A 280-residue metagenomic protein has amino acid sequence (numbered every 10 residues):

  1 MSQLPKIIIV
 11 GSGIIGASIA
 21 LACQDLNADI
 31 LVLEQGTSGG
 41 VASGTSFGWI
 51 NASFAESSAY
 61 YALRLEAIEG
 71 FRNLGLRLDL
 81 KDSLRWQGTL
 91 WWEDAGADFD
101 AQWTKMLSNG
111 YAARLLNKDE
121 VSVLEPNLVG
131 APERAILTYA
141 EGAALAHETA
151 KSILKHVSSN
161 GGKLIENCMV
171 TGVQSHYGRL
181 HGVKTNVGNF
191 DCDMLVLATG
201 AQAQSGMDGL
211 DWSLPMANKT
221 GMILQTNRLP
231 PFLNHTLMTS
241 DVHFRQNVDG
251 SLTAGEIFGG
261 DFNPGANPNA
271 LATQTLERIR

Functional and structural regions predicted by a protein language model:
S2-I15, L31: Beta1/beta-strand and adjacent pyrophosphate-binding region of the FAD-binding site in flavoprotein oxidoreductases
I15, S38, Q202: Conserved Rossmann-like nucleotide-cofactor binding loop
D25-G44: Glycine-rich FAD pyrophosphate-binding loop
F47-L124, D241-H243: Dinucleotide-binding Rossmann-like beta1-alpha1 core, especially the glycine-rich loop that anchors the ADP
A62-L65, W91-F99, I136-K155, A270-Q274: Short beta-strand to alpha-helix junction loop
I136-D193: Helical element adjacent to the flavin cofactor pocket in flavoenzyme catalytic cores
G188-N234, P268: Central helical "cap/lid" subdomain
P231-R280: Active-site lid/adjacent beta-loop-alpha segment flanking the redox-cofactor pocket in flavoenzymes
